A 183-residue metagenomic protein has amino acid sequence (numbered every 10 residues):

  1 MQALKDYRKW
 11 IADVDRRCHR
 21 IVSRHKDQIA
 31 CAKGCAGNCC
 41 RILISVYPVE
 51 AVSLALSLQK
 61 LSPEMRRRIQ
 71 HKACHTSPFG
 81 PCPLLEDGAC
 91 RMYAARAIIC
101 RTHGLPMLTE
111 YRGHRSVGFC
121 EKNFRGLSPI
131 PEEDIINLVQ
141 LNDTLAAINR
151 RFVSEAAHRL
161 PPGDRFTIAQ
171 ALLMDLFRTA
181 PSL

Functional and structural regions predicted by a protein language model:
M1-N38, V46-L183: Short loop/turn segments that flank or connect secondary-structure elements
